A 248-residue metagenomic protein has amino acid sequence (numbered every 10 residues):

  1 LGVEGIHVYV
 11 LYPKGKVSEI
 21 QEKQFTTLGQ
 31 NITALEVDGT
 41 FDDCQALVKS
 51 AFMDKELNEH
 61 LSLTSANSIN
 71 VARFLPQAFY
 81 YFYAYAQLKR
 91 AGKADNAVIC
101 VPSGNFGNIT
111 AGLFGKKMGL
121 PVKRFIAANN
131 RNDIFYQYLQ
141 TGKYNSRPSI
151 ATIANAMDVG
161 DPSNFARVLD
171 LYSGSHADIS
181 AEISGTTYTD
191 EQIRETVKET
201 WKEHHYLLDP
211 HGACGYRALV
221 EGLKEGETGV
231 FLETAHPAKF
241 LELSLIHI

Functional and structural regions predicted by a protein language model:
G2-Q45, Q87-K93, V98-L171, L232-L243: Glycine-rich phosphate/pyrophosphate-binding loop at beta-loop-alpha junctions
A34, N67, A151-A154, I183 (+2 more regions): Residues at structural and domain junctions
K49, D54-N96, V168-K224: Active-site-adjacent helical/loop segments in soluble small-molecule enzymes
K117, V220-G226, E242: Short glycine/threonine-rich loop-to-helix capping motif typified by GTGT followed within a few residues by an Asp-Pro
P121, H204, E225-V230: A short pocket-lining beta-strand/turn micro-motif at the edge of beta-sheets
L208-P210, E227-G229, F240-L243: Extended hydrophobic-aromatic, low-complexity segments
I246-I248: Conserved small/polar residues in nucleotide/adenosyl-binding loops
